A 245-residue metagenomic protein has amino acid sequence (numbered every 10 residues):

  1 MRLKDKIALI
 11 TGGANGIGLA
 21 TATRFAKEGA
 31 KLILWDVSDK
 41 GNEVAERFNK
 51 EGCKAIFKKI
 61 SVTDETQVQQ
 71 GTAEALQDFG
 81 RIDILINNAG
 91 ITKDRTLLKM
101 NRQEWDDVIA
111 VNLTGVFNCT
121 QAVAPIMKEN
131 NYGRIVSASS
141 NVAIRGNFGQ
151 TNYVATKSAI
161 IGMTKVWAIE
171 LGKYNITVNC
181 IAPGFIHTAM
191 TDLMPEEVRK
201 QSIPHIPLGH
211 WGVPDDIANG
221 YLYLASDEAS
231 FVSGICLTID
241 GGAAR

Functional and structural regions predicted by a protein language model:
E28-E43: Conserved glycine-rich Rossmann-like NAD(P)H-binding loop of the short-chain dehydrogenase/reductase
T96-L97, N101-I109, T191, S202: Substrate-binding pocket helix/loop in short-chain dehydrogenase/reductase
T120, T156, T164: Active-site helix of classical SDR
P125, I169-K173, S230: Alpha-helical segment proximal to the catalytic Tyr-Lys
S140: Residue(s) in the substrate-gating loop at a strand-loop-helix junction that position the organic substrate next
R145-F148, Y221-L222, S233-R245: Short C-terminal tail/terminal secondary-structure segment of NAD(P)H-dependent dehydrogenase/reductase domains
C180, I203-E228, V232, G241: C-terminal helical subdomain
